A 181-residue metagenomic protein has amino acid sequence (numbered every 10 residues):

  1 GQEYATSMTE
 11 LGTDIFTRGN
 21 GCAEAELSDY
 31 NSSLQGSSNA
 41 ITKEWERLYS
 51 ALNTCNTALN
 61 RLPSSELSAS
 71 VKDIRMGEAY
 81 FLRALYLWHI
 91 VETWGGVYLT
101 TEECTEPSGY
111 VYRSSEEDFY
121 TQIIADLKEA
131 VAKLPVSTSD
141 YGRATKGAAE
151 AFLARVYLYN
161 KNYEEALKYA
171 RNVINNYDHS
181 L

Functional and structural regions predicted by a protein language model:
G1-T17, T57, E117: Acidic, glycine-rich segments characteristic of secretory precursors and extracytoplasmic regions
Y4-S7, A23, Y30, Y177: Terminal low-complexity, poorly structured segments
M8-T17, G77-A79, T145-F152: Amphipathic alpha-helical surface "interface" segments used for docking/oligomerization or membrane association within
T13, S28-Y30, A125: Intrinsic-disorder/low-complexity regions
C22-W94, Y110, S114-E117, E129-Y141: Conserved, well-structured interaction surfaces
A23-E26, E92, G96-T100, Y120-S137 (+1 more regions): Aromatic-residue-lined binding/catalytic grooves and analogous aromatic/hydrophobic interfacial grooves in multimeric
T101-S108: Short linear capping/connector segments at secondary-structure termini
